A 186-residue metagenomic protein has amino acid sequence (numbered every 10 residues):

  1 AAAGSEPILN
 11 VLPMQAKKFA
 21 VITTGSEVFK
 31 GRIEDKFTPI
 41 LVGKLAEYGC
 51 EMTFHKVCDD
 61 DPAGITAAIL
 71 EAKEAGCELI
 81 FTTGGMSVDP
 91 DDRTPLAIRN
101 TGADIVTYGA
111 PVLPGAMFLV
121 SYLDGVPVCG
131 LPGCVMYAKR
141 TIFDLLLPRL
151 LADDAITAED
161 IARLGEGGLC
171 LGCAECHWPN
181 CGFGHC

Functional and structural regions predicted by a protein language model:
A1-T53: Short, glycine/charged-enriched hinge/interface segments at domain edges or termini
S26, K36, C50-G182: Short glycine/threonine-rich loop/turn motifs
G184-C186: C-terminal and late-domain segments of enzyme folds
